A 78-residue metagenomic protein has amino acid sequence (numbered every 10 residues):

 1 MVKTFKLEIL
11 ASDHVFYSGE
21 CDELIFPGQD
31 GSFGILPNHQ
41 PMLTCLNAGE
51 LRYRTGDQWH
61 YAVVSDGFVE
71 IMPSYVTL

Functional and structural regions predicted by a protein language model:
M1-T4: Short, charged, intrinsically disordered terminal tails
K6-L78: Compact, glycine-rich, soluble single-domain proteins
